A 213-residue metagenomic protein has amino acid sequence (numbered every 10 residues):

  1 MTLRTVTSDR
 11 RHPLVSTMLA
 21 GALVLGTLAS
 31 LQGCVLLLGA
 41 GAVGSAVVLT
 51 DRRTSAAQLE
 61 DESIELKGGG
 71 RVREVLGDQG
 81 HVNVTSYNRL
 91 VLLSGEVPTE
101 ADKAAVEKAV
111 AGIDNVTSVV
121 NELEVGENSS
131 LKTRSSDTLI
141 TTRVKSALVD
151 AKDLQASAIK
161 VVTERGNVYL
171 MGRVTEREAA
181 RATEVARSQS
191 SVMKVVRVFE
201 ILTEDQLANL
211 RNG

Functional and structural regions predicted by a protein language model:
T2-L19, L23-G213: N-terminal targeting leaders
